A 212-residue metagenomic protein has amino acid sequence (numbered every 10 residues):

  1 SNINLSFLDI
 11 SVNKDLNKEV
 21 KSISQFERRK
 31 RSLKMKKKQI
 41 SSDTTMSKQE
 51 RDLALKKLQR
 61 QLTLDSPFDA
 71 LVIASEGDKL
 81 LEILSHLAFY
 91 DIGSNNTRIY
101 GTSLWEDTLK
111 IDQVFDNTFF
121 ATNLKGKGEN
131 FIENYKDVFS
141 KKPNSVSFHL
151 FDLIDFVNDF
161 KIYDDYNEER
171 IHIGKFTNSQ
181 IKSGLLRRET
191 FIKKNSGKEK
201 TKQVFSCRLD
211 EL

Functional and structural regions predicted by a protein language model:
N2-D9, L16-R51, S66-A70, D78-F151: Extracellular/periplasmic periplasmic-binding protein-like sensory domains
R28-R31, R51, R60, R98 (+3 more regions): Arginine residue identity/basic-tract feature
A54: Adenosine-nucleotide cofactor-binding segment
K57-Q61, A70, L87-F89, Q180: Generic recognition of flexible, low-complexity loop/linker segments
L62-T63, G184: Replace "in large, NTP-powered and nucleic-acid-processing enzymes" with "in large, NTP-powered factors and other
V138-F205, E211: Segments of small-molecule ligand-sensing domains
